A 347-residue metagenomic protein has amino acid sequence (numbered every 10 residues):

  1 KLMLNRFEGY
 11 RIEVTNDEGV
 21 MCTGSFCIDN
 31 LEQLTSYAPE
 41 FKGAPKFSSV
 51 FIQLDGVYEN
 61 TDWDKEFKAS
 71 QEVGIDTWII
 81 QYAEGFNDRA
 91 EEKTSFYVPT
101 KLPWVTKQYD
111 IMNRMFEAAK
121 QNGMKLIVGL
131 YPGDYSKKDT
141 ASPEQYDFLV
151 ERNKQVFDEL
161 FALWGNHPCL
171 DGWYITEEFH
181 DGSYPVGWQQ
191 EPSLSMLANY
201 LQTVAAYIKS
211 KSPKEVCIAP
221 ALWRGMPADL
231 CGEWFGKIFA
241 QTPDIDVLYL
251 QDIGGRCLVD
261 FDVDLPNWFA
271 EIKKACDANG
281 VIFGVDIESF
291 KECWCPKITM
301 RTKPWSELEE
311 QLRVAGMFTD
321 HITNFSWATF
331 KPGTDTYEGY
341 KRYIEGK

Functional and structural regions predicted by a protein language model:
L2-E8: Surface-exposed, short loops/turns at beta-strand junctions within beta-sandwich domains
E8, I12-N16, C22-K347: Glycan-processing catalytic domains of CAZymes
